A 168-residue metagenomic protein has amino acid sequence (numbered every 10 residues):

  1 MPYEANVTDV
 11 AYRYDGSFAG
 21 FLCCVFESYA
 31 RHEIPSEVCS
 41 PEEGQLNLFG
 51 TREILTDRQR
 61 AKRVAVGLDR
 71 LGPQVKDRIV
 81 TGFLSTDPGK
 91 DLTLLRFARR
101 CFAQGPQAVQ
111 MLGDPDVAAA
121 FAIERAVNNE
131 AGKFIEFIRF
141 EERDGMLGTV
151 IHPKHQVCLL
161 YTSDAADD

Functional and structural regions predicted by a protein language model:
P2-R58: N-terminal ordered "arm"
G16-F18, E142, P153-H155: Short, flexible loop/turn elements at secondary-structure junctions
L22-C23, C158-L160: Short helix/loop capping segments that flank catalytic or ligand/cofactor-binding pockets
T51-A131: Charged, alpha-helical interface segments at or near domain boundaries
M111-D114, G148-H152: Flexible, glycine/proline-enriched loop segments at strand-loop-helix junctions that form or flank small-ligand binding
N128-G148, T162: Type-3 copper protein
V150-H152, Q156, S163: Extended, Lys/Arg-enriched charged tracts that mediate electrostatic binding to polyanionic substrates
Y161-D168: Conserved small/polar residues in nucleotide/adenosyl-binding loops
